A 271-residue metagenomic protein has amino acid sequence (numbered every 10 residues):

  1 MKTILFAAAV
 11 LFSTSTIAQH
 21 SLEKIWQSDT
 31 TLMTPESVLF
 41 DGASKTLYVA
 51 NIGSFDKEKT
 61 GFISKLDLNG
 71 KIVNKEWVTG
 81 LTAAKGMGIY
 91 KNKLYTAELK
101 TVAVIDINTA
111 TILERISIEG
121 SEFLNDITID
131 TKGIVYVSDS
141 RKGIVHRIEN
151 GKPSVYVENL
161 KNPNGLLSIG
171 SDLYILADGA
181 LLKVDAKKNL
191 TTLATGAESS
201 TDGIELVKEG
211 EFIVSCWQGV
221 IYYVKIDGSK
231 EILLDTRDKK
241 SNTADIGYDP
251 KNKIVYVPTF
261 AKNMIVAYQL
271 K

Functional and structural regions predicted by a protein language model:
M1-E23: Bacterial Sec-dependent N-terminal signal peptides
L22-D29, K71-V78, T111-S117, K152-E158 (+2 more regions): A short beta-strand motif characteristic of beta-propeller blades
L22-W26, T101-K132, V137-S138: Asp-box/WD-like beta-propeller blade repeats and closely related beta-sheet repeat scaffolds
L32-S44, A50, K59-T60, T79-K93 (+6 more regions): Beta-rich, blade/repeat-based domains predominating in secreted/periplasmic proteins but also intracellular
V49-K71: Beta-propeller domains
G53-K57, T101, K142-I144, A180-L182 (+2 more regions): Short glycine/acidic-enriched loop and turn motifs that connect beta-strands
L66-K71, D106-T111, I148-K152, D185-N189 (+2 more regions): Short loop/turn segments that connect beta-strands within beta-propeller blades
D245-K271: Blade-level signature of beta-propeller repeat domains, shared across WD40, Kelch, NHL, RCC1 and BNR/Asp-box propellers
